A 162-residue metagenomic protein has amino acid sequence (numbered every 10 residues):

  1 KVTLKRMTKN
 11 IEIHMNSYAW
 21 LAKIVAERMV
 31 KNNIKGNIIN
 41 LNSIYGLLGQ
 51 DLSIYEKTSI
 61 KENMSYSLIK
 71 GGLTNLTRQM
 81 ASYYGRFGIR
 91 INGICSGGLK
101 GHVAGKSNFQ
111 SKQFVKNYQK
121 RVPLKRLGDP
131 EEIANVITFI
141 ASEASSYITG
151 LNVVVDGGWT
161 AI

Functional and structural regions predicted by a protein language model:
K1, D51-E56, R86, G93-V122 (+1 more regions): A glycine/serine/threonine-rich, flexible loop-to-helix segment that serves as the NAD(P) cofactor-binding "lid"
K1-R6, V30, I39-G72, T77-R86 (+1 more regions): Catalytic loop of short-chain dehydrogenase/reductase
A22-K23, R78: A short, exposed helix-loop element centered on a Lys and neighboring polar residues
S53, T138, T149-I162: Short C-terminal tail/terminal secondary-structure segment of NAD(P)H-dependent dehydrogenase/reductase domains
G85, R90, I148-G150: Short, small/polar-rich loop/turn modules that mediate ligand/substrate recognition or access, typified
R90-K100, A141, V154-D156: Conserved SDR Rossmann-fold cofactor-binding beta-strand/turn motif
V122-I133, A144: A conserved structural motif in NAD(P)-dependent oxidoreductases
